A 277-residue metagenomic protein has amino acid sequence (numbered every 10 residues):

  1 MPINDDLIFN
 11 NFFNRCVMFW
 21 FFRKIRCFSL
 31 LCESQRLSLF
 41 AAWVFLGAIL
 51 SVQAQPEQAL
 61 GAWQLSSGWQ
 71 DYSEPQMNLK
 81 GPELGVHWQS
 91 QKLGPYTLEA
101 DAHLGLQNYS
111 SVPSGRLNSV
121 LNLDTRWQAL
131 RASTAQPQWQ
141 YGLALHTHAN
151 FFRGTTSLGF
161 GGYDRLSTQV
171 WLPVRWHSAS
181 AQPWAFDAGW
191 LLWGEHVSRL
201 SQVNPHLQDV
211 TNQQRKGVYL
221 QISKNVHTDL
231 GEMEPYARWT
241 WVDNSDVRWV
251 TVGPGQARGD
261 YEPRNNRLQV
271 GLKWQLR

Functional and structural regions predicted by a protein language model:
V52-P113, Q275-R277: Short glycine/proline- and aromatic-enriched beta-strand/turn motifs that initiate or cap beta-hairpins
Q55-W63, P82, K92-A100, A135-L143 (+3 more regions): Outer-envelope beta-barrel architecture signal
A59, H103-S178, A257-G259: Outer-membrane pore/translocation modules
S67, L84-K92, L123-A132, L143-L145 (+6 more regions): Residues on the lipid-exposed face of transmembrane beta-strands in outer-membrane beta-barrel proteins
S67-S73, A102-S110, A129, L145-R153 (+4 more regions): Transmembrane beta-strands of outer-membrane beta-barrel pores
W69-N78, H87, Q107-L117, T156-R165 (+2 more regions): Extracellular loop and loop/strand-boundary signature of outer-membrane beta-barrel proteins
N78-L84, L104, G115-L123, D164-L172 (+2 more regions): Residues that define the transmembrane beta-barrel architecture of outer-membrane proteins
D209-R277: Predominantly the C-terminal beta-signal and adjacent terminal strand-loop region of outer-membrane beta-barrel
